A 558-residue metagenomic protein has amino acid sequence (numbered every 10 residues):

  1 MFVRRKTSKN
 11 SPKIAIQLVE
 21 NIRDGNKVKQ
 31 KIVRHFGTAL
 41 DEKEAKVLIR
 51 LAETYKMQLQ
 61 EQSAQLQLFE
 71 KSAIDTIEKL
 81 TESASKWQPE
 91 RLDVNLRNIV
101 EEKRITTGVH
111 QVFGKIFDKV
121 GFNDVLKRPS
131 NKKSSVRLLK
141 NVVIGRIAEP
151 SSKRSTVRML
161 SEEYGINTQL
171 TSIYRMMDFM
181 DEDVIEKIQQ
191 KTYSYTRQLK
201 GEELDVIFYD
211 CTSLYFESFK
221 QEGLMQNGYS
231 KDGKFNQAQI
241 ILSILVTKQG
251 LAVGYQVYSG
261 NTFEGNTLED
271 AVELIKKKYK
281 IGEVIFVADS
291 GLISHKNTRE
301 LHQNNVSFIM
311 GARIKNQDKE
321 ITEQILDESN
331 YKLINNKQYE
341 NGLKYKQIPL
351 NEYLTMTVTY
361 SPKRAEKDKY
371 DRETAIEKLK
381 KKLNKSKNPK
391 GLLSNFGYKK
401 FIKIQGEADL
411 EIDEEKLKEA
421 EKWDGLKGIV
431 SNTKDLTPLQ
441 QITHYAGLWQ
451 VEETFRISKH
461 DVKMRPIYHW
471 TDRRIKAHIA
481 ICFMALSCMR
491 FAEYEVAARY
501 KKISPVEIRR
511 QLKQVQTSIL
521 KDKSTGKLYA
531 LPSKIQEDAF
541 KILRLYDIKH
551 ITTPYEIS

Functional and structural regions predicted by a protein language model:
M1-G223, N236, L245-Q256, N261 (+3 more regions): Dynamic "connector" segments at or just before major functional cores
G25, E163-T168, D183, L199-K200 (+6 more regions): Secondary-structure transition/capping motifs at alpha-helix termini and the adjoining loop/turn into the next element
G37, T471-A492: Basic, amphipathic alpha-helical segments enriched in Lys/Arg and hydrophobic/aromatic residues
Q256-K278: Active-site beta-loop-alpha junctions of metal-dependent nucleic acid enzymes, especially the RNase H-like/DDE
V257, N304-H444, P505, K513-S558: An anionic, glycine-rich sequence signature occurring as long contiguous blocks
F263, V287-K296, I314-N316, R474-I475: Acidic, metal-coordinating catalytic cores used for nucleic-acid/nucleotide bond scission and strand-transfer chemistry
Q441-Y468: Short amphipathic alpha-helical "interface-anchor" segments enriched in bulky aromatics
